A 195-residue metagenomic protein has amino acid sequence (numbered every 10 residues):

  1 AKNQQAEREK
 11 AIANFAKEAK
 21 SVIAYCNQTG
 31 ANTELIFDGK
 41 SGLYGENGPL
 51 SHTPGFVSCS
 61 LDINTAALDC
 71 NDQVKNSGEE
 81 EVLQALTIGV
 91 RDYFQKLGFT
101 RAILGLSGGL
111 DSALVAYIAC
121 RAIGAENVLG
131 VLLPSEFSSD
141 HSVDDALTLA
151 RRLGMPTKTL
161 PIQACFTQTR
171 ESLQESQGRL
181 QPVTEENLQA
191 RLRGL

Functional and structural regions predicted by a protein language model:
A1-V57: CN hydrolase (nitrilase-like) catalytic-core segments centered on the catalytic cysteine and neighboring Lys/Glu
K2-A6, E34-G39, A113-I118, L132 (+2 more regions): Short acidic, glycine/serine/threonine-rich loops at helix termini
S51, S58-A85: Catalytic P-loop NTP-binding/switch module of NTPases
V57-N64, N127-L132, E136, D140-T184 (+1 more regions): A conserved beta-strand->alpha-helix junction
G78-I103: Phosphate/ATP-binding catalytic cores across multiple sugar-kinase/actin-like superfamilies, primarily ASKHA
R91-T100, R121, A125-V128, E171 (+1 more regions): Conserved helix-loop functional segments at active or binding sites
T100-L106, L110-L147: ATP-dependent adenylation/pyrophosphate-handling site
